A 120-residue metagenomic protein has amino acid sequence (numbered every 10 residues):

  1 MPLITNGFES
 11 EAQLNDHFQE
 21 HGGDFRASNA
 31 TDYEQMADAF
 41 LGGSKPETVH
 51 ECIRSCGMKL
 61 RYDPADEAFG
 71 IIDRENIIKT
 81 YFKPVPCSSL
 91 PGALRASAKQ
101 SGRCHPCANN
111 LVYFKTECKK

Functional and structural regions predicted by a protein language model:
M1-G57: Compact soluble domain cores
F8, H17-F18, Y33, F40 (+4 more regions): Aromatic side chains
G22-G23, A30, D38, K45 (+4 more regions): Short linear sequence elements within intrinsically disordered, low-complexity coil regions
A30-Y33, P64, R74, N110-L111: Short linear motifs in intrinsically disordered/low-complexity regions
E51-R74: Basic/aromatic recognition patch in beta-strand/loop cores that engages polyanionic ligands
G70-K120: Active-site or metal-binding loop neighborhoods of secreted/extracellular toxin and effector enzymes
